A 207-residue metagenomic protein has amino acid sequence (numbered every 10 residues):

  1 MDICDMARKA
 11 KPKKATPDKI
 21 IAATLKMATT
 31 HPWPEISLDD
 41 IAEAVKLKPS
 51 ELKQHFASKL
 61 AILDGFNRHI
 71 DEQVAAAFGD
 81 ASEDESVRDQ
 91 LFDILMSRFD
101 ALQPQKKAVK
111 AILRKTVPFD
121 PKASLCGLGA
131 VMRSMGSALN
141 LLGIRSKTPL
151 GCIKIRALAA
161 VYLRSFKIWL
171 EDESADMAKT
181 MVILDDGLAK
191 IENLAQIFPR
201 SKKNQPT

Functional and structural regions predicted by a protein language model:
D2-A7, N140, E171-T207: C-terminal peripheral helix-coil segments that are non-catalytic and often amphipathic
A7-K19: Short, Lys/Arg-enriched anionic-surface-contact patches
K19, A23, M27-A61, G65: Helix-turn-helix
G65, G79-A111, P118-F119: Hydrophobic alpha-helical connector segments
R68-V74: Short, basic, alpha-helical segments at the C-terminal edge of helix-turn-helix-like DNA-binding modules
F78-G79, M132-P149, L188-A189, Q196: Short amphipathic alpha-helical segments and their helix-coil junctions
P121-I144, C152-L163: Amphipathic alpha-helical packing segments from all-alpha helical-bundle domains
L150-L170, V182-K190: Hydrophobic alpha-helical segments that form the core of small-molecule binding pockets and/or dimer interfaces
